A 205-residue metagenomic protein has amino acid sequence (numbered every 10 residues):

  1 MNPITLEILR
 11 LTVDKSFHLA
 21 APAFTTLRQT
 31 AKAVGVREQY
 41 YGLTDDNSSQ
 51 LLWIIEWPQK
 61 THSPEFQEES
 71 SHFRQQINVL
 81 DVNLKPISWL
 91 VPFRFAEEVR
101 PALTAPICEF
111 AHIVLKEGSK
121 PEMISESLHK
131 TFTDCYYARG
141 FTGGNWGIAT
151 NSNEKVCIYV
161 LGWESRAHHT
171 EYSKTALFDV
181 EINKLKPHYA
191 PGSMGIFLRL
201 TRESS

Functional and structural regions predicted by a protein language model:
M1-S205: Short S/T/G/P-rich N-terminal loop/turn motif that feeds into the first structured element of a domain
